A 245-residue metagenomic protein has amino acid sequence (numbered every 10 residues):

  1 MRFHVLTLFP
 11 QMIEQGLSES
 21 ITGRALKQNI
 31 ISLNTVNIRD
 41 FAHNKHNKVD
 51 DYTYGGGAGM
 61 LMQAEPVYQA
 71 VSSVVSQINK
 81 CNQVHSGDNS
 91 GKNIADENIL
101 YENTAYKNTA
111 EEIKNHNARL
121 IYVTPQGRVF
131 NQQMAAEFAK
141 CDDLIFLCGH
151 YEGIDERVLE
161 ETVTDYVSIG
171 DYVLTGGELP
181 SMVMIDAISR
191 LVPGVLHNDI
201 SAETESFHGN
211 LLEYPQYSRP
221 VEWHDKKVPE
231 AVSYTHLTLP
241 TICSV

Functional and structural regions predicted by a protein language model:
M1-V75: N-terminal nucleotide/polyanion-binding subdomain common to many enzyme families
H4-L6, N34-V36, R119-I121, L144-I145 (+1 more regions): Hydrophobic/aromatic beta-strand patches that form the interior of the parallel beta-sheet core in alpha/beta enzyme
Q63-V84, N93, N108-I145, H150: S-adenosyl-L-methionine/SAH cofactor-binding core of RNA-modifying enzymes
G87-A105: Long intrinsically disordered, low-complexity regions that are acidic and Ser/Thr-rich
I154, V158-N198, E205: Structured adenosyl-cofactor binding patch, chiefly the S-adenosyl-L-methionine
L191-V228: Internal, active-site/partner-interface "lid" segment
T235: Conserved adenylation A10 loop of the ANL superfamily
T241-V245: Single conserved hydrophobic/aromatic residue that forms the stacking wall/gate of nucleotide- or nucleobase-binding
